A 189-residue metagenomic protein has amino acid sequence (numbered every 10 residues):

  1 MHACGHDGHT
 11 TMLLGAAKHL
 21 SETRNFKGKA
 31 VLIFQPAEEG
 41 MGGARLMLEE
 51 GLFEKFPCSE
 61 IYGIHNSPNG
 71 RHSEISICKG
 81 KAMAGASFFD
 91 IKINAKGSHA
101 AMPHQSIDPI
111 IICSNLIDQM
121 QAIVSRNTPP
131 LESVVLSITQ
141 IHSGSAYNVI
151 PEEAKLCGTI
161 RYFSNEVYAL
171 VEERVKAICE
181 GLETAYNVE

Functional and structural regions predicted by a protein language model:
M1, D7-G8, F26-P151: Histidine/acidic-residue-rich, glycine-tolerant segments that coordinate divalent metal ions
T10-A17: DPxDG-like acidic metal-binding loop motif
T11, G42-G43, E166, L170: Residues that form or flank phosphate/diphosphate-binding pockets in enzymes that use nucleotide phosphates
A17-S21, S114-V124, C179-E183: Short amphipathic alpha-helical signal-transduction/dimerization elements
H19, N94-K96, K155: Short connector loops/turns at beta-strand edges and beta->alpha or beta->beta junctions
Y147-E172: A conserved active-site cap/scaffold subdomain adjacent to cofactor or substrate pockets
L170-E180: Short amphipathic alpha-helices in soluble, non-transmembrane regions that often serve as interface/regulatory elements
E183-E189: Short, intrinsically disordered, charge-balanced linker/junction segments flanking boundaries in proteins
